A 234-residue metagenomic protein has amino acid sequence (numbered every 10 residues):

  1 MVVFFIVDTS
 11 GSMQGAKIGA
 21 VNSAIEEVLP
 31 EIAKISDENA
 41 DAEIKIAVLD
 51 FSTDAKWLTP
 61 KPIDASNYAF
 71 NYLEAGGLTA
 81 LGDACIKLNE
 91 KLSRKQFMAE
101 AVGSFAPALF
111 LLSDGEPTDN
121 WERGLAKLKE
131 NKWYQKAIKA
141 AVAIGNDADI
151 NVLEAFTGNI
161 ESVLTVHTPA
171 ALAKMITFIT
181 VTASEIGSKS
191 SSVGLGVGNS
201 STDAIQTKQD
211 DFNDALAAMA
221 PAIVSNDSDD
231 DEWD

Functional and structural regions predicted by a protein language model:
M1, Q135-I138, N159-E161: Short glycine-/polar-rich loops that comprise or flank the Walker A/P-loop and associated switch/sensor motifs
M1-T59, A108-L109: Von Willebrand factor
T9, D114-G115: Active-site metal-binding loops of divalent metal-dependent hydrolases
S10-S12, V28, W121-E130: Mixed-charge (Asp/Glu-Lys/Arg
D37, K129-A137: Arginine/glycine-rich "motif VI" loop of SF2 helicases in the C-terminal RecA-like domain
K56, Y68-F105, D119-N120, I138-L153 (+1 more regions): Von Willebrand factor
A69, N146-D203: Von Willebrand factor A/integrin I-like adhesion domains
A126, P169, G187-D234: Extended acidic, low-complexity intrinsically disordered regions
